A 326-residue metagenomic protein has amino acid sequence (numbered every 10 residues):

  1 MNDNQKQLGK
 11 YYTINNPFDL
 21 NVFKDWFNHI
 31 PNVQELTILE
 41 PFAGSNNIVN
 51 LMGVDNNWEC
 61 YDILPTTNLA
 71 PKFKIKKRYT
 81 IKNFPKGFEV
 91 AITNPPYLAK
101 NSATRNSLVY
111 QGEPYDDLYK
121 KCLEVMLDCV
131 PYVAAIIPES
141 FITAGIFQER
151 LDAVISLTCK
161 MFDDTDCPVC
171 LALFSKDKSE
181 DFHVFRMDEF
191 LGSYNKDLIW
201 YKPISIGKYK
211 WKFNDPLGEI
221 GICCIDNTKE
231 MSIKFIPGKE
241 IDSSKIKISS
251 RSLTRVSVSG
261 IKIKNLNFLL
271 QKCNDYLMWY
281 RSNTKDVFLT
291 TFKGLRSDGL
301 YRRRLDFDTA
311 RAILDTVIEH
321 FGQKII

Functional and structural regions predicted by a protein language model:
M1: Active-site or metal-binding loop neighborhoods of secreted/extracellular toxin and effector enzymes
N4-T93, L98: Conserved S-adenosyl-L-methionine
V54-N56, K72-I75, T104-L108, Q148-R150: Short, glycine/charged-enriched secondary-structure capping and boundary segments
Y97-L98, P138-I142, D177-S179: Short acidic/polar capping segments at secondary-structure boundaries
L98-D117: Mobile active-site "lid"/loop adjacent to the S-adenosyl-L-methionine
Y115-L173: Conserved Class I SAM-dependent methyltransferase catalytic core
T165-G221: Flexible, glycine-/basic-rich loop-and-beta segments that form/coincide with the SAM-dependent methyltransferase
C223-I326: C-terminal target-recognition/interaction regions appended to catalytic cores
